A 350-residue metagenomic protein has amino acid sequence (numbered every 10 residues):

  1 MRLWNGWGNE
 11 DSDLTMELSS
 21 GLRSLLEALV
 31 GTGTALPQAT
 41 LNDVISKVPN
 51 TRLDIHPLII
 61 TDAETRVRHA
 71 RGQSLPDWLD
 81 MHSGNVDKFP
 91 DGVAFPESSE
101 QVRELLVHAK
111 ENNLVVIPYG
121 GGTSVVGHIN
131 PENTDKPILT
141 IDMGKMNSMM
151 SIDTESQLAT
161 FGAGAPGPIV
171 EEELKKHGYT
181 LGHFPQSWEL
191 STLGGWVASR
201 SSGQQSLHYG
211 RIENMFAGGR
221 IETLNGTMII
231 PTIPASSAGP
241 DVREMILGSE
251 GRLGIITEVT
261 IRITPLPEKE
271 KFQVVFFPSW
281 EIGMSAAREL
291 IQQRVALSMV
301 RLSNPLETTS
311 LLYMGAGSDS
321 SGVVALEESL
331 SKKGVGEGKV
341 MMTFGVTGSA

Functional and structural regions predicted by a protein language model:
M1-V107, V125-Q157, E307-M314: N-terminal flexible segment immediately upstream of the FAD-binding catalytic core in FAD-dependent oxidoreductases
G33-D43, P57-A63, F184-P185, I230-T232 (+1 more regions): Flexible, glycine/charged-enriched surface loops at secondary-structure junctions
D91-E97, K271-P278, M342-V346: Short, well-ordered beta-strand elements within core beta-sheets of diverse protein domains
I138-I141, S148, A316-K332: Acidic, His- and aromatic-enriched active-site or binding-groove loops in soluble protein domains that engage sugars
N147-R301: FAD-binding subdomain of flavoenzyme oxidoreductases
R252, I263-E270, L326-K339: Flexible, low-complexity linker/loop segments at domain and module junctions
S279, R294-L297, S331-A350: A conserved active-site cap/scaffold subdomain adjacent to cofactor or substrate pockets
